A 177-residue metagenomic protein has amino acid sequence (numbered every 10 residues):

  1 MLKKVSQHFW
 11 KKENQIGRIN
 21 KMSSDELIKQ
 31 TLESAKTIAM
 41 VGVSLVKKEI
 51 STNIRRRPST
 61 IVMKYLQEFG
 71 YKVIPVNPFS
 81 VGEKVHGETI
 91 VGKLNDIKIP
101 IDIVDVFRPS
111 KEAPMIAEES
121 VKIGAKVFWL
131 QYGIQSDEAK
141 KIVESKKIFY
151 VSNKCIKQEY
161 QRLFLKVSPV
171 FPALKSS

Functional and structural regions predicted by a protein language model:
L2-W10, Q15-D102, S110-S177: Structural/interface elements that position substrates and couple domains in central-metabolism enzymes
